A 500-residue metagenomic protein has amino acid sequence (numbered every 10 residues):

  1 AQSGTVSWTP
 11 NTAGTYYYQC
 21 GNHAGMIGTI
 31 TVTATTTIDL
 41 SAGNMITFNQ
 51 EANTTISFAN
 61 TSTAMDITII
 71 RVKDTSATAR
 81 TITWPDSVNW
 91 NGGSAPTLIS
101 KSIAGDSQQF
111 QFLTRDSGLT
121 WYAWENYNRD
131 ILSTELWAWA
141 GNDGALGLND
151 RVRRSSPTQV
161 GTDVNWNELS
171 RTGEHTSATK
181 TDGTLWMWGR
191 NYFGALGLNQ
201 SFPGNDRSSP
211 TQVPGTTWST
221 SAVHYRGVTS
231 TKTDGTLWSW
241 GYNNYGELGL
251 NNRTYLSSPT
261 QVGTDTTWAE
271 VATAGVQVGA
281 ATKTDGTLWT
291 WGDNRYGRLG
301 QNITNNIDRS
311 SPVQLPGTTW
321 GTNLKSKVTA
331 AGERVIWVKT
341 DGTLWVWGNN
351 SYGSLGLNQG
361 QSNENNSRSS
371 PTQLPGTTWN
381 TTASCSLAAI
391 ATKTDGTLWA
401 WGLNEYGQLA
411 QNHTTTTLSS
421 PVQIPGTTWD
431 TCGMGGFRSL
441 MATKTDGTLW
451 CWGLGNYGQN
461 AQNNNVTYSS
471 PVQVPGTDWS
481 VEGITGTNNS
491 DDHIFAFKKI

Functional and structural regions predicted by a protein language model:
Q2, I99-D106: Short proline/glycine- and polar residue-rich coil/turn motifs
Q2-A34: Extracellular/periplasmic metallocenter environments
S7, F58, P96-K101: Beta-strand-rich interaction surfaces with strong enrichment in secreted/lumenal proteins
N11-A13, T63, I103-G105: Surface-exposed coil/turn segments at beta-strand junctions on protein surfaces, enriched
G14, A95-P96, D106-Q111: Low-complexity, intrinsically disordered Gly/Pro/Thr-rich segments
T33-W90, D106, T114-R129: Exposed extracellular interaction/assembly regions and N-terminal maturation sites
S87-L98, T264, G317-T319: Extracellular beta-sheet repeat scaffolds used for adhesion and glycan interaction
I131-I500: Eukaryote-biased RCC1-like beta-propeller repeat architecture
